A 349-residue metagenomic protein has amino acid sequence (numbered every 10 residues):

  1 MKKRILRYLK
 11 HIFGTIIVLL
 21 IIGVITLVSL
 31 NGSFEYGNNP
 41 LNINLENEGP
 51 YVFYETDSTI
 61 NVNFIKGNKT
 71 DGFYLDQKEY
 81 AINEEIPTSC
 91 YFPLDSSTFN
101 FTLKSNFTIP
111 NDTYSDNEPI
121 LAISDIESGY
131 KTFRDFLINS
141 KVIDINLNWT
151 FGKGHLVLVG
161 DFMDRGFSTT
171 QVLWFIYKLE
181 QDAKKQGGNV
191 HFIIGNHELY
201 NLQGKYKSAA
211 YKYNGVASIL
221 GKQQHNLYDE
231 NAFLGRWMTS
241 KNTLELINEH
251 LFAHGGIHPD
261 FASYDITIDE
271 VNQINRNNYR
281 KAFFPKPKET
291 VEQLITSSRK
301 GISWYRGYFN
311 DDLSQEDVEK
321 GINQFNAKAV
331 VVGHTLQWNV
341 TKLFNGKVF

Functional and structural regions predicted by a protein language model:
K2-F349: Feature recognizes metal-dependent phosphohydrolase scaffolds
